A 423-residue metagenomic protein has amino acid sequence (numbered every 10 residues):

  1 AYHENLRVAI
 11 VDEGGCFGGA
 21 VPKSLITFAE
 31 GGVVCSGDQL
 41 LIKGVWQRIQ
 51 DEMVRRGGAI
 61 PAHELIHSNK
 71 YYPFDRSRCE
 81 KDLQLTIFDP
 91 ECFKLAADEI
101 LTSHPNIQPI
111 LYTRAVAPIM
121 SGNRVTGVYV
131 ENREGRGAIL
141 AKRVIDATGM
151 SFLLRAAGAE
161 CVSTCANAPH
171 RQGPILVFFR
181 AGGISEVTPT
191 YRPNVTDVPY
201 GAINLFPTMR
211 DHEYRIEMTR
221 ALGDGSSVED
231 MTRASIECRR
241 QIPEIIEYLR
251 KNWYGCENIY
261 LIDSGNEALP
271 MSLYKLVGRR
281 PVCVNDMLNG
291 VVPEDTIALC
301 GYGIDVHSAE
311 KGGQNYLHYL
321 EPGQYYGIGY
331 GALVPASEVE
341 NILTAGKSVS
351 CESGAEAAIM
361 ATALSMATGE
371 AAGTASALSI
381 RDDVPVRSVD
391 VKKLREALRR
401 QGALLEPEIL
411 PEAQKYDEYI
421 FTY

Functional and structural regions predicted by a protein language model:
Y2: Gly/Ala-rich phosphate-binding loop of Rossmann-like dinucleotide-binding domains, activating on the conserved
L6-R7, D12-T113, A117, G173: Conserved N-terminal/central alpha/beta ligand/cofactor-binding core
A20-V21, V45, E64, C79-L83 (+4 more regions): Flavin (FAD/FMN)-binding glycine-rich loop and adjacent Rossmann-like elements that form
I119-T126: A short, glycine/Asx- and small/polar-enriched loop/turn that sits immediately N-terminal to a beta-strand
